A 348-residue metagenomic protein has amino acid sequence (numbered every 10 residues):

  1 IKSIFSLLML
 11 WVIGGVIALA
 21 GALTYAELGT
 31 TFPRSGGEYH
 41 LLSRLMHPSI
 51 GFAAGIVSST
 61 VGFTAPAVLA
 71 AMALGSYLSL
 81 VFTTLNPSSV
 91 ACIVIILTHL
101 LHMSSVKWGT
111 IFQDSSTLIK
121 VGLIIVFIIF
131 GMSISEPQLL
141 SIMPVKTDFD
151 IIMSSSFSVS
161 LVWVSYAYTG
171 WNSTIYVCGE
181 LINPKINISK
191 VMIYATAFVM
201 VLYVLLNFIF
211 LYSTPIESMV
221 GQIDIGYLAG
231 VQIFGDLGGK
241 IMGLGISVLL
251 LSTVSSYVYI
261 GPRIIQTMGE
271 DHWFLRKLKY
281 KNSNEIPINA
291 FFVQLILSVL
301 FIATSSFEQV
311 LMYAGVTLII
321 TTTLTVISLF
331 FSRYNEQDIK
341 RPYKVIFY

Functional and structural regions predicted by a protein language model:
K2, T31-S35, R44-I50, G179-N187 (+3 more regions): Juxtamembrane helix-boundary/capping and inter-helix hinge elements in multi-pass membrane proteins
F5-L8, M46-G51, T84-S89, F149-S156 (+3 more regions): Membrane-interfacial loop-to-helix junctions in multi-pass transporters
L7-L8, S115-G239, G243: Helix-loop-helix junctions that connect adjacent transmembrane segments in multi-pass membrane transporters
L7-V12, F52-A53, A70, S88-I93 (+4 more regions): Hydrophobic alpha-helical transmembrane segments
W11-I13, V81-V106, I124-I128, P287-L297 (+1 more regions): Transmembrane alpha-helical segments of multi-pass small-molecule transport proteins
L19-M103, W108, I246-T267, A303-I320: Hydrophobic transmembrane alpha-helices that form the core helical bundles of multi-pass secondary transporters
H40-L41, H47, L80, V191-S255 (+1 more regions): TM-loop-TM module centered on a large, flexible mid-protein loop between adjacent transmembrane helices in multi-pass
K277-I286, T322-Y348: C-terminal membrane-solvent junction of multi-pass transporters and transport-like membrane proteins
